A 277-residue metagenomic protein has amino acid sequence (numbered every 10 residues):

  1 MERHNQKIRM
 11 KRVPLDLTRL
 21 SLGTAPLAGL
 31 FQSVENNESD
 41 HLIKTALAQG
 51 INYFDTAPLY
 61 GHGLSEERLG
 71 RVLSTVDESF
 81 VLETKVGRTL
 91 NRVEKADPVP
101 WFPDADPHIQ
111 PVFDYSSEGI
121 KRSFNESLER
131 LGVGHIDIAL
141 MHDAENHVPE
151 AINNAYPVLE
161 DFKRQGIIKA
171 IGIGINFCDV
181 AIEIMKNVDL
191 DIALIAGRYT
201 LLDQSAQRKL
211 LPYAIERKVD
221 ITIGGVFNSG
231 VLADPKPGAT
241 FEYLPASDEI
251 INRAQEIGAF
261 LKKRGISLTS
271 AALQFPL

Functional and structural regions predicted by a protein language model:
M1-T84, R88-R92: N-terminal binding-site loop/beta-alpha segment at the start of enzyme catalytic domains that lines or forms
H4-K7, A144-L277: Beta/alpha (TIM)-barrel catalytic core signal, keyed to glycine-rich beta->alpha loops juxtaposed to Asp/Glu that bind
M10, L22, S39, F54 (+9 more regions): Conserved, mostly hydrophobic/aromatic
A25-N37, A105-K121, V148, K262: Active-site mouth loops of central-metabolism enzymes
S33-A46, F113-L131, N176-E183: Short, acidic/polar
I51, V133-I136, I168, L190: A structural motif
V93-P103, K236-A239: Short, flexible, mixed-charge acidic loops at enzyme active sites
E126-H147: Active-site groove signature of glycoside hydrolases
